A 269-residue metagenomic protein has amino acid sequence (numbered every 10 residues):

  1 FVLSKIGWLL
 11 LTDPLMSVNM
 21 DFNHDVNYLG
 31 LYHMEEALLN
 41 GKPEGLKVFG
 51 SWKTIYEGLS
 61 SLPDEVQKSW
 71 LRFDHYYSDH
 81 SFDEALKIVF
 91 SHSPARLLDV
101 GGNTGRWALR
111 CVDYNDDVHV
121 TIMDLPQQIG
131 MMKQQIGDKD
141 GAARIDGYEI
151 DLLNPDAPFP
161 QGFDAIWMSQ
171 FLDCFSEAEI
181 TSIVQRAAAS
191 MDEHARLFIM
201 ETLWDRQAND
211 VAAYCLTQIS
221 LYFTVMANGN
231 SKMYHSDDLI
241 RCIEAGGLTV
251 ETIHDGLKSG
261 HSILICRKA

Functional and structural regions predicted by a protein language model:
F1-A95: Conserved Class I S-adenosyl-L-methionine-dependent methyltransferase catalytic core
S91, R96-A269: Alpha-helical subdomain
